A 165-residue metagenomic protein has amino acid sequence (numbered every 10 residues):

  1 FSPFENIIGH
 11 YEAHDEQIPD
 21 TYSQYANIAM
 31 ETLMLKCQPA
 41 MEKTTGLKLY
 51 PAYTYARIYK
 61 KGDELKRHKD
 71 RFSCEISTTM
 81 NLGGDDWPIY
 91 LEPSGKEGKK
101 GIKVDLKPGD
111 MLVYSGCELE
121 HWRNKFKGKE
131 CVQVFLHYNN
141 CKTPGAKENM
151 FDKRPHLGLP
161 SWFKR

Functional and structural regions predicted by a protein language model:
F1-T45: Non-heme Fe(II)/2-oxoglutarate
E31-L35, Y50, K69-F72: Alpha-helix initiation and capping sites
G46-Y55: A short coil-to-beta-strand element that immediately follows conserved catalytic motifs
I58: Conserved active-site beta-strand element of glycosyltransferases/polysaccharide synthases
K61-W122, E130-V134, N139-R154: Catalytic core of non-heme Fe(II) oxygenases with the double-stranded beta-helix
N149-R165: Glycine- and charge-enriched low-complexity intrinsically disordered segments
